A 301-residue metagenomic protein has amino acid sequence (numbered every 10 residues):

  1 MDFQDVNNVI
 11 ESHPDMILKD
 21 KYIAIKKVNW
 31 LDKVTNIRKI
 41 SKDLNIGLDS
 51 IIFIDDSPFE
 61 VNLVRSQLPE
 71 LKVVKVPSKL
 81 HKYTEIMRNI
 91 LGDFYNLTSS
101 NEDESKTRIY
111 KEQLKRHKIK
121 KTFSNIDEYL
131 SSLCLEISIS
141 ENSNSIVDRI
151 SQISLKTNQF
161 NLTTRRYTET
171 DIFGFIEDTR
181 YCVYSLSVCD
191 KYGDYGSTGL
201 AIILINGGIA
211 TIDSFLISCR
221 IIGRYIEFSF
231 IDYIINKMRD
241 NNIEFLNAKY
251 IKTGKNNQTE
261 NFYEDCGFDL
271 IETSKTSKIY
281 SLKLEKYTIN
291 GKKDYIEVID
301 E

Functional and structural regions predicted by a protein language model:
M1-V28: Substrate-recognition/cap helix-loop segment adjacent to the acidic, metal-dependent catalytic center of Asp-based
D2-N7, V34-N36, P58-N62, H81 (+3 more regions): Flexible loop/turn segments at secondary-structure boundaries
F3, S138-R220: A conserved beta-strand-loop-helix scaffold within acyl/acetyltransferase catalytic domains
I25-N29, V73-V76, S138-E141: Short acidic-hydrophobic, aromatic-tinged amphipathic segments that line or gate anion-handling sites
I37-P58, V64: Conserved Lys-Pro-Asp/Glu-containing loop-to-beta segment of HAD-superfamily phosphomonoesterases, centered on
D43, R65, P69-L135, N236-E301: Terminal substrate-recognition subdomain of acyl/acetyltransferases
I46-L48, R180-Y181, D240-I243: Short, high-confidence coil segments that cap the C-terminus of an alpha-helix and link into the following beta-strand
V188-K191, S197-S277: Acyl-donor binding region in acyl/amide transferases
